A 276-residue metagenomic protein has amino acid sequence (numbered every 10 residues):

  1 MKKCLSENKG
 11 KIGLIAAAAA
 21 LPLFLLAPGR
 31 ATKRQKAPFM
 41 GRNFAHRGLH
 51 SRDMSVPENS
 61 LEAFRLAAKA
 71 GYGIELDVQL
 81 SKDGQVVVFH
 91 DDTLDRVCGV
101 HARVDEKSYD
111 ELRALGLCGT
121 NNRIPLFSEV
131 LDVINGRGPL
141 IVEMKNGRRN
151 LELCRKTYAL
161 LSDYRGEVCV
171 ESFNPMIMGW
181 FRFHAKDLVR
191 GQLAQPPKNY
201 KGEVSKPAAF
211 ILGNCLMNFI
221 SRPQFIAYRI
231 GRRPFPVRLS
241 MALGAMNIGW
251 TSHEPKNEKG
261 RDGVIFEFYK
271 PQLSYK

Functional and structural regions predicted by a protein language model:
K2-K276: Phosphate-group recognition and catalysis centered on beta-loop-alpha active-site segments
